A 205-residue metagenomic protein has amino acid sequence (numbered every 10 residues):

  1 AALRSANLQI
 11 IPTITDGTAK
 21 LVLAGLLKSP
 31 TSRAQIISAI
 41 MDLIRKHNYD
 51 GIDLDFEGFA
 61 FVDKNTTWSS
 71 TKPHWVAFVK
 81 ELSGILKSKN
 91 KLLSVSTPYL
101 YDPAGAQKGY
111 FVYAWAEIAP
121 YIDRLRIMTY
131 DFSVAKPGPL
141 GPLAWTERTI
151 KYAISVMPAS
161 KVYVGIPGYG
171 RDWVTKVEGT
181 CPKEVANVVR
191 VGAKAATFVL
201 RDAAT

Functional and structural regions predicted by a protein language model:
A1-I44: Glycan-recognition patch characteristic of GH18 chitinases/ENGases and related GlcNAc/peptidoglycan-binding proteins
A6, H47, S88-K89: Helix C-cap/helix->beta junction micro-motif
Q9, D50, L92: Residue-level detector of anion-binding/catalytic polar loops
I14-L27, F56-D63, T97-D102: Aromatic-lined carbohydrate-binding surfaces of glycoside hydrolases
S29-E57, V112-S133: Structural recognition of alpha->loop->beta junctions
A60-A204: Substrate-binding surface in catalytic domains of secreted glycosidases
